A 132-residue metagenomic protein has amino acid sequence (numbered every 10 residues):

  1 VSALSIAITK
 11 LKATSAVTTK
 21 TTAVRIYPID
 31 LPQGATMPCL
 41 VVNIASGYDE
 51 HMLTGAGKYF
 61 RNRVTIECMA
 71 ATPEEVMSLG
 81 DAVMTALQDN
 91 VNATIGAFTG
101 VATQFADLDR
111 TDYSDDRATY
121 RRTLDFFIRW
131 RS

Functional and structural regions predicted by a protein language model:
V1-A56, E74, S78, N90-V101: Small/polar-rich, solvent-exposed N-terminal microdomains that initiate assembly or binding
K12, K20, R25, L40 (+5 more regions): Arginine residue identity/basic-tract feature
Y27, M69, A86-Q88: Predominantly extracellular/luminal cell-surface or secreted proteins
L53-Y59, S114-R117: Short, solvent-exposed beta-strand/turn "edge" segments of beta-rich domains on protein surfaces
K58-V76, V83, Y120-W130: Oligomerization/assembly interface segments of phage tail-like spikes and tubes
T85-S132: Acidic-leaning, charged glycine-interspersed low-complexity segments
